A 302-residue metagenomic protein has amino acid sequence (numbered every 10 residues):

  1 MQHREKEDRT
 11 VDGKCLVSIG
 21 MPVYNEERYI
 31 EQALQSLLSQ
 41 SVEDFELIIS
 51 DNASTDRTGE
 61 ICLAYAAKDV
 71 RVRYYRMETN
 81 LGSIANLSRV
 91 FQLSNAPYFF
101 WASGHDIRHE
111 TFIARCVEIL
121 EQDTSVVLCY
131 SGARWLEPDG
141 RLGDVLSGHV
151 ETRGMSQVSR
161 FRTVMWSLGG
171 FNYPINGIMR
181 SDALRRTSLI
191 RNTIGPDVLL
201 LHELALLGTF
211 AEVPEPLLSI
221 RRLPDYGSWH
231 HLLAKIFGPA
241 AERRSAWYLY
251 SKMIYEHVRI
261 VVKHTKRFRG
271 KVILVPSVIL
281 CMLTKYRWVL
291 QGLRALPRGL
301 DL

Functional and structural regions predicted by a protein language model:
Q2-L233: Nucleotide-sugar donor-binding/catalytic module of glycosyltransferases that assemble extracellular/cell-envelope
L233-L302: Non-catalytic, C-terminal membrane-associated alpha-helical segments of glycosyltransferases
